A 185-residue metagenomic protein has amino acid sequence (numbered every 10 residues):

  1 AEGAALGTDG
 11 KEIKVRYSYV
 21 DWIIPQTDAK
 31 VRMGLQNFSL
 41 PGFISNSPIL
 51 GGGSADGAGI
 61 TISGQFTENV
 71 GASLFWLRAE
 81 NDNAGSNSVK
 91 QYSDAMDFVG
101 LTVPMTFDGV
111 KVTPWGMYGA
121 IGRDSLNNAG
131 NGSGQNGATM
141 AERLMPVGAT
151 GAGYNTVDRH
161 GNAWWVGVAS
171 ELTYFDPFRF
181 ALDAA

Functional and structural regions predicted by a protein language model:
A1, G34-F38, F75-R78, M117: Active-site-proximal beta-strand/loop segments in catalytic clefts of secreted hydrolases
E2-I60, F66-E68: Well-ordered mid-protein domain cores that form the structural environment of catalytic cofactors
D28, I44-A185: Signature for the C-terminal beta-barrel architecture of outer-membrane proteins
